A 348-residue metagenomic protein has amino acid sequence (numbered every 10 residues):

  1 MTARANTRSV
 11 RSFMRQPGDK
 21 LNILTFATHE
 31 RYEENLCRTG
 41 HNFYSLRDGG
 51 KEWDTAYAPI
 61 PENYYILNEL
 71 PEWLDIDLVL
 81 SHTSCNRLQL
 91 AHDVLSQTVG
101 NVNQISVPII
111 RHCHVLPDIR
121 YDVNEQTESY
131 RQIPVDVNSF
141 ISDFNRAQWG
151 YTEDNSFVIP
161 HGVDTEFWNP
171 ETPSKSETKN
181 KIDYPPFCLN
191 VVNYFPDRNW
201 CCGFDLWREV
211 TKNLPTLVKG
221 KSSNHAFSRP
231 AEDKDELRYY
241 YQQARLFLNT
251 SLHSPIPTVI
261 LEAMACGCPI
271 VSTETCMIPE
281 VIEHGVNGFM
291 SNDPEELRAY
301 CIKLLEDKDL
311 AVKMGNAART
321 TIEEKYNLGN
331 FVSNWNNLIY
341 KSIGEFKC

Functional and structural regions predicted by a protein language model:
N6-R11, Q16, E324, L328-C348: C-terminal alpha-helical cap of glycosyltransferases
P134-E171, Y184-N193: Donor nucleotide-sugar binding/catalytic pocket of nucleotide-sugar-dependent glycosyltransferases
T165-F227: Conserved catalytic-core segment of nucleotide-activated headgroup transferases in glycan assembly
R238, P257-A265, P279-E280, V286: Short alpha-helical segment that forms part of, or immediately flanks, the ligand-binding pocket in carbohydrate-active
L252: Aromatic "clamp/platform" in nucleotide-sugar-dependent glycosyltransferases that forms part of the donor/acceptor
P269-S272: Short hydrophobic beta-strand element within catalytic cores of glycosyltransferases and related nucleotide-activated
H284-E295, K303-K308: Conserved acidic donor-binding segment of nucleotide-sugar-dependent glycosyltransferases
K303, L310-K325, F331-N337: A short, well-ordered alpha-helix in the C-terminal region of glycosyltransferases
